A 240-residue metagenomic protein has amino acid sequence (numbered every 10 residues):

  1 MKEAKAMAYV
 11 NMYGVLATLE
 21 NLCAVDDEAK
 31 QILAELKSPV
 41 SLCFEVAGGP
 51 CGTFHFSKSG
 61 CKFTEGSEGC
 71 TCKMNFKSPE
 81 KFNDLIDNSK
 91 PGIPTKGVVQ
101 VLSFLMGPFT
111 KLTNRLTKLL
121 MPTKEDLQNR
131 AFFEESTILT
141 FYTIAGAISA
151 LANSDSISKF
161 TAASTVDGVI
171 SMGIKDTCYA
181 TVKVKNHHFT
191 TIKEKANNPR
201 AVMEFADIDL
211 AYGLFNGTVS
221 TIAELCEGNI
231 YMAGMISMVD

Functional and structural regions predicted by a protein language model:
M1-D240: Feature captures hydrophobic
